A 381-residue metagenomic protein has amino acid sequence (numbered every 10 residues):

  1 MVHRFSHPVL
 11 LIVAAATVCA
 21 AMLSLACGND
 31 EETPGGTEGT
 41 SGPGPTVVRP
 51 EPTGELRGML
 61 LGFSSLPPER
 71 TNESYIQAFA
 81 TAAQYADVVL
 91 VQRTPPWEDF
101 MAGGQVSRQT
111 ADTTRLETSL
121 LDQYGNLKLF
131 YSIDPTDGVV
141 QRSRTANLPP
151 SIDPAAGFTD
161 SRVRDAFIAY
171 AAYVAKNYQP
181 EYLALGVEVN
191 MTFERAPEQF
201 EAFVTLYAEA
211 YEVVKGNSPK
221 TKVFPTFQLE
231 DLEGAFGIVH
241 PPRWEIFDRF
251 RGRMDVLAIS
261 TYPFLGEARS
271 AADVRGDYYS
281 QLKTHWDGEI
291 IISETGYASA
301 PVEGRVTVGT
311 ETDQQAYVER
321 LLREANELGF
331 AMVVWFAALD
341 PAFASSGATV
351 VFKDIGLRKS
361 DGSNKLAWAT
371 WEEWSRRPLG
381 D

Functional and structural regions predicted by a protein language model:
L23-A26: C-terminal motif of bacterial Sec signal peptides marking the signal peptidase cleavage site
G28-G35: Bacterial lipoprotein signal-peptidase II cleavage site
G44-D165, A184, E188-N190, A258: N-terminal substrate-binding region of glycoside hydrolase catalytic domains
G44-G58, R70, M101, V302-A316 (+1 more regions): Aromatic-rich peripheral "rim/lid" segments of glycoside hydrolase catalytic domains that contact and position glycan
A86-P96, Y178-E181, L185-V187, P225-F227 (+3 more regions): Aromatic- and acid-rich polysaccharide-binding/catalytic face of secreted or lumenal carbohydrate-active enzymes
T113-Y124, P149-L185, A202-V213, P241-F250 (+2 more regions): An active-site-proximal structural segment forming one wall of the substrate-binding cleft that immediately precedes
Y170-F200, F224-T226, V334-A337: Active-site groove signature of glycoside hydrolases
A184-V187, L206-H240, G288-A300, F330-D340: Aromatic-lined carbohydrate-recognition surfaces of secreted/lumenal glycan-active proteins
